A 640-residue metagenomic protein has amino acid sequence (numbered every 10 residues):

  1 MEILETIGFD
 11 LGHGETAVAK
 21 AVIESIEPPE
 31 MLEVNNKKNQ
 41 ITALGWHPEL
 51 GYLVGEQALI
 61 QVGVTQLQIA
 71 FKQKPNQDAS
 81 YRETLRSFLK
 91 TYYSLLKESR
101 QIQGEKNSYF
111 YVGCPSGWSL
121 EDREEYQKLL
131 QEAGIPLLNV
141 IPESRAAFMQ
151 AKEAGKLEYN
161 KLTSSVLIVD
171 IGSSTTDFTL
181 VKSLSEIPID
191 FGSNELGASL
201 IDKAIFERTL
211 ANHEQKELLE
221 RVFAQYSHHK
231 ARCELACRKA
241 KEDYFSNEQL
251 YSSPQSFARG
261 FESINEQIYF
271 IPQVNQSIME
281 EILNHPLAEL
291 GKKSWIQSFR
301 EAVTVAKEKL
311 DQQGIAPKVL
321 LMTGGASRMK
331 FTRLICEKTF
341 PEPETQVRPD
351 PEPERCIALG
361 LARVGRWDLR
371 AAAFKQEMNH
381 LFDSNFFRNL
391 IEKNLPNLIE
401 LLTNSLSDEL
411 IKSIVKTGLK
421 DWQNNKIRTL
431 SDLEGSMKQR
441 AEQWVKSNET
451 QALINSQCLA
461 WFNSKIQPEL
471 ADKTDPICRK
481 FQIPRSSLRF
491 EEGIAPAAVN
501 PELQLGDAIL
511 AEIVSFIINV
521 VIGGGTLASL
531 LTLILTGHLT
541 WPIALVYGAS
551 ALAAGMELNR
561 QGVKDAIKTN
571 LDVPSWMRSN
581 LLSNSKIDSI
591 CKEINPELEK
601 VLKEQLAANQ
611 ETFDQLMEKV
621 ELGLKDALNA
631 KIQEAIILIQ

Functional and structural regions predicted by a protein language model:
M1-L4, L138-V169, C356-R370: Conserved phosphate-binding catalytic cores of ATP/NTP-utilizing and phosphoryl-transfer enzymes
E2-P29, G155-I187, M322, F331 (+1 more regions): Gly/Thr-rich phosphate-binding beta-strand-loop-beta motif of the actin/hexokinase/Hsp70
H13, K216, E220, S227-H228 (+6 more regions): Acidic, glycine/GT-rich loop-and beta-edge segments that sit at the periphery of enzyme/chaperone cores
E24-A133, A204-I205, L210-P254: Phosphate-binding loop and its immediate beta->loop->alpha context in nucleotide/phosphate-handling enzymes
Q57-T65, L200-L334, E392-R479, S486 (+1 more regions): Gly/charged contiguous loops adjacent to phosphate- or pyrophosphate-bearing nucleotide/cofactor binding elements
L85-Q103, S144-E158, E281-P317, V364 (+6 more regions): Phosphate/ATP-binding catalytic cores across multiple sugar-kinase/actin-like superfamilies, primarily ASKHA
F110-D122, I315-C336, D350, E354: Glycine-rich phosphate-binding loops at beta-strand->alpha-helix junctions
G325-A372: Catalytic phosphate/nucleotide-handling subdomain of diverse soluble enzymes
